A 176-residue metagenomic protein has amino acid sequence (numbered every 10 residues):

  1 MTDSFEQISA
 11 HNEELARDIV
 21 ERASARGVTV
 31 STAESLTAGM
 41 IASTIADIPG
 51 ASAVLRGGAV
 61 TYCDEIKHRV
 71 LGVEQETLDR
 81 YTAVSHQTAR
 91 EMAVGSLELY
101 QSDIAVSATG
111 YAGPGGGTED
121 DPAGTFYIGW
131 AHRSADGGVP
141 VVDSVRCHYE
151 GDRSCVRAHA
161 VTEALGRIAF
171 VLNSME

Functional and structural regions predicted by a protein language model:
M1-E176: Short alpha-helical segments enriched in small residues
